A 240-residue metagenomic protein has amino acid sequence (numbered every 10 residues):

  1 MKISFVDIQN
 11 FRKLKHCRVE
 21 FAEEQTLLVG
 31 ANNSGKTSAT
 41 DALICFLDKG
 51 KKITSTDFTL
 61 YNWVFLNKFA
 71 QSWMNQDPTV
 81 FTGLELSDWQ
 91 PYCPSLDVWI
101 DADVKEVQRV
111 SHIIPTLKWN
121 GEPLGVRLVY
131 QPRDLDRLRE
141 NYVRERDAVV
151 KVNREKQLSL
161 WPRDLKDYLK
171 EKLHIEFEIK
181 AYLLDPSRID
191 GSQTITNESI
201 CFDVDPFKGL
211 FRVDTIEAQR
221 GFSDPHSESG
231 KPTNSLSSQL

Functional and structural regions predicted by a protein language model:
M1-K52, T56-A70, M74: Pre-Walker A-like glycine/lysine-rich segment at the N-terminus of P-loop NTPase domains
W63, K68, S72-C93, D97-L240: Glycine-rich phosphate-binding loops of NTPases
